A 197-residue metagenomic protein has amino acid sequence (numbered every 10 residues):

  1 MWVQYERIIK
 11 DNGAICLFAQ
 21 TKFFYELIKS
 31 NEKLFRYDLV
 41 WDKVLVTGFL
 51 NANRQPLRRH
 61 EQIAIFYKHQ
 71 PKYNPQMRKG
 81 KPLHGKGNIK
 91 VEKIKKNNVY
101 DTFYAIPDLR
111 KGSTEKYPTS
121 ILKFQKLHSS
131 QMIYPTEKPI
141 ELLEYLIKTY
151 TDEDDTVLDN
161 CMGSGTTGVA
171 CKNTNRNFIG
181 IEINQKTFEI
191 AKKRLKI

Functional and structural regions predicted by a protein language model:
M1-I190: Core catalytic lobe of class I
K192-I197: Short, conserved SAM-binding/catalytic segment of Class I S-adenosyl-L-methionine-dependent methyltransferases
